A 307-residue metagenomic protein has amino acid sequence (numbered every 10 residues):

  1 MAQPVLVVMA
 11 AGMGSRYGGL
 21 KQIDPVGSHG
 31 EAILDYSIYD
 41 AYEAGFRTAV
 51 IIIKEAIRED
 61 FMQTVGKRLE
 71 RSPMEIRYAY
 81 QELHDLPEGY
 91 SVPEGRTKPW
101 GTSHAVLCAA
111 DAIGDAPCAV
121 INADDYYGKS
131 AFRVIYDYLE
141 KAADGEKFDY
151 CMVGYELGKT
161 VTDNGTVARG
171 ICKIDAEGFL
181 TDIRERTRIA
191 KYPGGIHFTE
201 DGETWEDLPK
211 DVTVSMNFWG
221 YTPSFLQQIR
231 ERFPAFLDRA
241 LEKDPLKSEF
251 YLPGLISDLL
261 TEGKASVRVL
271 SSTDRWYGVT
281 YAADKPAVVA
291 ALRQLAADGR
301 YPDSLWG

Functional and structural regions predicted by a protein language model:
M1-A11, S28-N122, Y127-F132, E140-K141: Conserved N-terminal catalytic core of the sugar/cofactor nucleotidyltransferase
I53, G220-Y221, T280: A conserved hydrophobic position in a structured secondary element of the catalytic/binding core that shapes
D60-F61, S130, Q228, L255 (+1 more regions): Phosphate- and divalent-cation-binding pockets in alpha/beta enzyme and binding domains that engage nucleotide-derived
P87-P99, G165-G170, A283-A287: Short, surface-exposed amphipathic charged segments that create phosphate/polyanion-binding patches used for binding
K129-F218, P223: Conserved core of the sugar-phosphate nucleotidyltransferase
T213, R268-D274: Catalytic beta-strand/loop signature of glycosyltransferases that borders the donor
I229-A265: A C-terminal functional module that forms or caps the active site or interfaces directly with catalytic machinery
D284-G307: Generic C-terminus detector
